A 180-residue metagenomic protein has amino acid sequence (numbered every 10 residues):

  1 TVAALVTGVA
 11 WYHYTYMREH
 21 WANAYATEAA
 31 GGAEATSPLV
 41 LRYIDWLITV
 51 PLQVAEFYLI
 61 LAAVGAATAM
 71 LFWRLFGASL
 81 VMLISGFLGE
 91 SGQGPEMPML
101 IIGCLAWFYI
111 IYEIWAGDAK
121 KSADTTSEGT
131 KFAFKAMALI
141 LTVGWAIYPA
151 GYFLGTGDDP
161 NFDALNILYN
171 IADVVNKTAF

Functional and structural regions predicted by a protein language model:
T1, L61-M70, G92, K120-F132: Membrane-interface helix-boundary motifs at transmembrane edges
T1-T7, D45-E56, W73-M82, G103-A106: Mid-membrane cores of alpha-helical transmembrane segments in multi-pass membrane proteins, especially transporters
T1-Y16, G144-L154: Hydrophobic alpha-helical transmembrane segments of multi-pass membrane proteins
G8-L41, I84-Q93: Helix-loop junctions on the outward
Y14-T15, Y43-F76, F87, S91: Internal transmembrane alpha-helix with an interfacial aromatic "cap," most often the third helix
E56-L59, I84-S85, A106-E128, A136 (+2 more regions): Alpha-helical transmembrane segments in multipass membrane proteins, preferentially the mid-helix core
A69-I111: Hydrophobic, aromatic-enriched interface-forming segments
A150-V175: Extracellular/periplasmic helix-loop-helix junctions in multi-pass membrane proteins
